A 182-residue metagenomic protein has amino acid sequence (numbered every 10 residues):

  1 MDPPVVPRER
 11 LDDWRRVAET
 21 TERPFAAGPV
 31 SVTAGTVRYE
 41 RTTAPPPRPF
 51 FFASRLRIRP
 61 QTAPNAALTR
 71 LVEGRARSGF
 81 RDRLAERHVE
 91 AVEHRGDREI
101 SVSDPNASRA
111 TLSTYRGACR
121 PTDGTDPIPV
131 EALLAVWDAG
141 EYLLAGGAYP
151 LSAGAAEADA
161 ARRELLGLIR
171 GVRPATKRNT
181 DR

Functional and structural regions predicted by a protein language model:
M1-R10, R182: Secretory targeting signatures
V6-T21, L165-T176: Short conserved aromatic/hydrophobic patches within beta-strands of well-structured domains
R10-A27, E86-V102: Short secondary-structure junctions
L11-G74: Secretory pathway targeting signatures of secreted, lumenal, and periplasmic proteins
T42-P46, L134-E141: Short glycine/proline-enriched loop/turn "hinge" motifs that connect secondary-structure elements and lie
R77-E131: Signature of long, low-cysteine stretches enriched in small and polar/charged residues
T125-P127, D138-L143: Coil-to-beta-strand transition motifs
L143-R182: Surface-exposed amphipathic alpha-helical segments
